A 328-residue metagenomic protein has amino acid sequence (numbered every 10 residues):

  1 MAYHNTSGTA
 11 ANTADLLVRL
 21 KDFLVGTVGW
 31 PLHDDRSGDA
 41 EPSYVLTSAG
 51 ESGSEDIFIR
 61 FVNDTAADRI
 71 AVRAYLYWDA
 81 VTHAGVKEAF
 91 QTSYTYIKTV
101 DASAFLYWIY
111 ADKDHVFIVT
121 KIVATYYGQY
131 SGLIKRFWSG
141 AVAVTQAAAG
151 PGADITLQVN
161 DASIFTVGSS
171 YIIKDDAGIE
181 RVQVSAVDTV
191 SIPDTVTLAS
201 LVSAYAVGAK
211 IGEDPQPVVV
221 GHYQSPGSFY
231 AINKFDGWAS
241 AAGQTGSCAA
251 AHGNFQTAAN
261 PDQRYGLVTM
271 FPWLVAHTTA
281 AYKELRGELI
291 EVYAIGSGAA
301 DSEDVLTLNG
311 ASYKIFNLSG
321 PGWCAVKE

Functional and structural regions predicted by a protein language model:
M1-A10, I192, A199-E213: Short, low-complexity N-terminal tether/leader segments at secretion or assembly junctions of large, surface-exposed
H4-G140, D214-E328: Long, leucine/valine-rich, helix-dominated scaffolding and oligomerization segments
T9, A14, T166-S169, A209: Surface-exposed loop/turn positions
G140-V207: Autoprocessing Asn-cyclization modules and mimics
